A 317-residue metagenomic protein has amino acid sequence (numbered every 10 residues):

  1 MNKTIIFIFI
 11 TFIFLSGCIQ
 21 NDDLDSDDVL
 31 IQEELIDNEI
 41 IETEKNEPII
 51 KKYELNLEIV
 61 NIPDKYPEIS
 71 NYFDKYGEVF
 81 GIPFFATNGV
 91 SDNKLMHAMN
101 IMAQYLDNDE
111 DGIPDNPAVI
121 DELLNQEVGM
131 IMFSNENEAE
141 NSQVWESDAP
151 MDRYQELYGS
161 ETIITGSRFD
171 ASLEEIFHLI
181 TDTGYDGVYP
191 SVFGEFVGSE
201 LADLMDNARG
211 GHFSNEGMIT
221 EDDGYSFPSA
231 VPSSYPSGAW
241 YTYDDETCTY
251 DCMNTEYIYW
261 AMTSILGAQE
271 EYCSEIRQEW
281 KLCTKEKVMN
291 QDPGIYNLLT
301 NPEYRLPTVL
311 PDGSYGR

Functional and structural regions predicted by a protein language model:
M1-D22: Secretory targeting signatures
L15-S16, G187-S191, Q269: Residues in and immediately flanking transmembrane alpha helices
G17-N56, R317: Bacterial Sec-dependent N-terminal signal peptides
K52-K65, K94: N-terminal intrinsically disordered, low-complexity, charge-rich
N61, I69-Y72, V79-P228: Acidic/His-rich structured neighborhood in mature extracellular/periplasmic domains
A86-N93, I164-R168, Y243-T255, C273-K287: Conserved aromatic-histidine-acidic binding/catalytic patches
E200-Q269: Domain-level detector of nuclease and nuclease-like folds in predominantly extracellular/periplasmic contexts
D251, T255-R317: Pan-zinc metallopeptidase signature
